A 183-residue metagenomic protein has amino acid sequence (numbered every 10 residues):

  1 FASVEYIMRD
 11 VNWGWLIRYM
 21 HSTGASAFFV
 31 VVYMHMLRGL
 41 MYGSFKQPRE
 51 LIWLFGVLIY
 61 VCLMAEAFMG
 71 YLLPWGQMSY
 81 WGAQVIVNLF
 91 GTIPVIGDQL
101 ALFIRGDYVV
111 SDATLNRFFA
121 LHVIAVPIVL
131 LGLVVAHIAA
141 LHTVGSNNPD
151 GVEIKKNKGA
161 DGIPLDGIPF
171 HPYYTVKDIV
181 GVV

Functional and structural regions predicted by a protein language model:
F1-A27, V31-V183: Membrane-embedded and interfacial regions of multi-pass energy-transducing membrane proteins
